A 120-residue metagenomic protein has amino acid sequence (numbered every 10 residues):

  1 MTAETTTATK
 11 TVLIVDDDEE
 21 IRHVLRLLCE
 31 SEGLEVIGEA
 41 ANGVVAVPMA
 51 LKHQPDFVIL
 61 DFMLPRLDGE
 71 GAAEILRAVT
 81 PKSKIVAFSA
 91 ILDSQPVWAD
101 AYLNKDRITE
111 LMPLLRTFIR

Functional and structural regions predicted by a protein language model:
M1-T11, T109-R120: Non-catalytic signal-transmission and effector/linker regions of two-component phosphorelay proteins
D16, D61: Active-site residues of response regulator receiver
E19-G38: Two-component/phosphorelay signaling modules centered on CheY-like receiver
N42-V45, D68-G71: Acidic catalytic/metal-coordinating carboxylates
L51-H53, I75-S83: Conserved phosphotransfer cores of two-component systems
P65: The feature encodes the CheY-like receiver
